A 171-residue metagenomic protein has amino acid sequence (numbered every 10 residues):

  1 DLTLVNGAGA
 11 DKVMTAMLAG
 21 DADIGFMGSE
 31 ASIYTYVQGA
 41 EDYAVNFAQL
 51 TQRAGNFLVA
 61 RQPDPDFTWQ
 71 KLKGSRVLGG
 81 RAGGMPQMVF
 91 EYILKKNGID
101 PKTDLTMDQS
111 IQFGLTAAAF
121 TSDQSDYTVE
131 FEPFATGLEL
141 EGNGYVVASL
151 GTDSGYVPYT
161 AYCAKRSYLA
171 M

Functional and structural regions predicted by a protein language model:
D1-Q112, T116-A119, D126-P133, N143-L150 (+1 more regions): Short, glycine-/small- and polar/acidic-enriched structural segments that line small-molecule recognition paths
L138: Short helix- or helix-capping micro-motifs that position conserved polar/aromatic residues at function-defining sites
Y159-M171: Extended ligand-binding regions for polar small-molecule ligands
